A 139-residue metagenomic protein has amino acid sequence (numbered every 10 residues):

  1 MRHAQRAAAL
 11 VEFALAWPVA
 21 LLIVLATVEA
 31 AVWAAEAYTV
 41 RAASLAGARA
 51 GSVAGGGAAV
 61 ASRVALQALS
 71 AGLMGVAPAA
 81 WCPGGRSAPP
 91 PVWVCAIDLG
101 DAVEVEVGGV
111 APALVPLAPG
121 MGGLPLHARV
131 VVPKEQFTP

Functional and structural regions predicted by a protein language model:
M1-L69: Alpha-helical assembly-interface signal, strongest on the long, hydrophobic N-terminal helix that forms
V53-P139: Short, conserved structural patches
